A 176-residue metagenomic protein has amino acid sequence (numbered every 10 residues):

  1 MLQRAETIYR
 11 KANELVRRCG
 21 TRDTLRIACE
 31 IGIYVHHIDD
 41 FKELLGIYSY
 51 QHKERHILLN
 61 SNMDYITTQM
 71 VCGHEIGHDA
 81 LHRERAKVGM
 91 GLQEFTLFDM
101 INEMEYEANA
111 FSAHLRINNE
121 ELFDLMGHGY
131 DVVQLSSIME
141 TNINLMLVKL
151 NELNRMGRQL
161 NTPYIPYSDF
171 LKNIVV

Functional and structural regions predicted by a protein language model:
M1-V176: Active-site hotspot residues in diverse enzymes, especially metal/ion-binding acidic/histidine motifs
